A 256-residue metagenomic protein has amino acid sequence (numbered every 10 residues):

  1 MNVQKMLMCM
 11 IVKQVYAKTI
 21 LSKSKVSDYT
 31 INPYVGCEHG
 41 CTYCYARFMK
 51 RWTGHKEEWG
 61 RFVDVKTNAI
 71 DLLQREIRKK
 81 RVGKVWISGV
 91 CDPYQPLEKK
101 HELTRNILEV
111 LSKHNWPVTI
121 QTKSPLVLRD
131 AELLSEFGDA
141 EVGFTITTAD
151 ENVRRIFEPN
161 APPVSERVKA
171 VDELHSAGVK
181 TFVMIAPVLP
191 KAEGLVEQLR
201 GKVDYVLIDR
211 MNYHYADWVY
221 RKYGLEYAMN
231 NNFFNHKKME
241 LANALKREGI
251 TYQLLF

Functional and structural regions predicted by a protein language model:
N2-E141, A149-N152, V164, N231: Conserved Radical SAM active-site core
N2-Y16, S22-K23, V188-F256: Auxiliary Fe-S-binding modules of radical SAM enzymes
L72-L73, L103-I107, D130, P163-A170 (+2 more regions): A general structural detector for well-ordered alpha-helical segments in enzyme core domains, enriched
K84-W86, P117-T119, D139-G143, K180-M184 (+2 more regions): Structural preference for beta-strand elements that scaffold enzyme active sites
V90-D92, K123-P125, T145-A149, A186-V188 (+2 more regions): Active-site beta-loop-alpha junctions enriched in small/polar residues
E109-S112, S135, V168-G178, A242-I250: Surface-exposed amphipathic alpha-helices with a cationic face
E132-D150, D204-D217: Non-cysteine beta-strand/loop elements that form the S-adenosyl-L-methionine
N160, A170-E193: Conserved strand-turn element in the central/C-terminal portion of the radical SAM core barrel that lines
